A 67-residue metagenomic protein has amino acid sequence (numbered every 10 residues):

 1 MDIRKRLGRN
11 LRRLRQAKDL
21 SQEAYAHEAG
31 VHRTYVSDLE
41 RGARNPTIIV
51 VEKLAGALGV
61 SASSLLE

Functional and structural regions predicted by a protein language model:
M1-D2, G56, L66-E67: Short, charged recognition helix plus adjacent turn of helix-turn-helix-like nucleic-acid-binding domains
M1-Q16: A short, Lys/Arg-rich alpha-helix, primarily the initiator
L11, Q22, R33, I48-V51: Helix-turn-helix DNA-binding elements, focusing on the entry/boundary residues of the two helices that contact DNA
Q16, H27, G56: Alpha-helical residues within the helix-turn-helix
D19-D38: Short alpha-helical DNA-recognition segment
R41, V60, E67: Short, conserved catalytic or interaction motifs in soluble domains
I49-S64: DNA major-groove recognition helix of helix-turn-helix/homeodomain DNA-binding modules
